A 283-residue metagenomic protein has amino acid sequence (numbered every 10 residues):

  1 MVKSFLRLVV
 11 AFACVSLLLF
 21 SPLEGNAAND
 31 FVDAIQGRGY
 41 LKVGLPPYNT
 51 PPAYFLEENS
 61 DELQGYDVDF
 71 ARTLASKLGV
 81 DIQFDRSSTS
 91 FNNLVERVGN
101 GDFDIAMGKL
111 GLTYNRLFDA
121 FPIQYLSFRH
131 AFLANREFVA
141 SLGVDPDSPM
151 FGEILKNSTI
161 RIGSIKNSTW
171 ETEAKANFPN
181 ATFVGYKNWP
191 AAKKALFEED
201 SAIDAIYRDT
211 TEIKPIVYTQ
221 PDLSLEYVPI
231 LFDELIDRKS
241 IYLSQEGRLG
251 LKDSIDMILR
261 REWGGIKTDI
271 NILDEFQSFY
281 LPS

Functional and structural regions predicted by a protein language model:
V9-L19: Bacterial N-terminal signal peptides
A28-K109, L117: Extracytoplasmic small-molecule ligand-binding "clamshell" domains of the periplasmic binding protein/Venus flytrap
N29-D30, T159, G163-F178, T182-Y186 (+2 more regions): Ligand-binding clefts/hinges and TM-proximal coupling segments of bilobed small-molecule sensing domains
G44-T50, R86-F91, G101-T113, N135 (+3 more regions): Beta->alpha turn/N-cap motifs
P47-Y48, L126-A134, V139-A140, T210-R260 (+1 more regions): Periplasmic-binding protein-like
V80, S88, G111-N115, D119 (+1 more regions): A conserved helix-loop-strand patch within extracytoplasmic ligand-binding domains of the periplasmic binding
F84-E96, P149, V184-A195: Short helix-initiation/N-cap motifs at beta->coil->alpha
N92-N93, K109-F118, E173-A176, K194-L235: A ligand-binding cleft/hinge motif common to bilobed small-molecule-binding domains
